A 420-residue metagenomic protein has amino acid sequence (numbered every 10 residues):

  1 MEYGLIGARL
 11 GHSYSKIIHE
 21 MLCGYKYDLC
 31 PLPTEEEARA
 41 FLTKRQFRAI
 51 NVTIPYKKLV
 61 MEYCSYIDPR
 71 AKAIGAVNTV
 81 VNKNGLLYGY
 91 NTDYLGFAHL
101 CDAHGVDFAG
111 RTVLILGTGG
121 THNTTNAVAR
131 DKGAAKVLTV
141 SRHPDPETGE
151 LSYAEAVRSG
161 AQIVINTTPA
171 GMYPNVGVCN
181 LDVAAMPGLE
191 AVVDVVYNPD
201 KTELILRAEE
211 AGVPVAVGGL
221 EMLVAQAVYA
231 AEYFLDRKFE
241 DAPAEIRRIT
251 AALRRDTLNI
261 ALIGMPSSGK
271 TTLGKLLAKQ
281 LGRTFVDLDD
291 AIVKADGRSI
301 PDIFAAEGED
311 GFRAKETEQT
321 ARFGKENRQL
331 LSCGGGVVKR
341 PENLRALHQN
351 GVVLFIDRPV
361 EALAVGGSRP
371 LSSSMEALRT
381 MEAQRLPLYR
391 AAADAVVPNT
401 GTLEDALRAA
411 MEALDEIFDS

Functional and structural regions predicted by a protein language model:
E2-H104, P199-K201, I205-R207, A211-V217 (+1 more regions): Phosphate/diphosphate ligand-binding glycine-rich loop within oxidoreductases
G7, G89-Y94, C101-D102, V106 (+3 more regions): Glycine-rich adenosine-cofactor-binding loop
P31, V195-L258, N399: Adenosine-phosphate binding glycine-rich loop
D131-G149, D289-D296: NAD(P)-binding Rossmann-fold cofactor-contacting core
T148-A216, V337-N343: Rossmann-like adenosine-cofactor binding region
A244-D256, L276, Q280, E326 (+2 more regions): NTP-dependent small-molecule kinase module
D290-R345: ATP-dependent small-molecule kinase phosphotransfer cores that center on conserved nucleotide phosphate-binding segments
Q349-L388, A395: A glycine- and Lys/Arg-enriched "phosphate-lid" helix/loop adjacent to the NTP-binding pocket of small-molecule kinases
